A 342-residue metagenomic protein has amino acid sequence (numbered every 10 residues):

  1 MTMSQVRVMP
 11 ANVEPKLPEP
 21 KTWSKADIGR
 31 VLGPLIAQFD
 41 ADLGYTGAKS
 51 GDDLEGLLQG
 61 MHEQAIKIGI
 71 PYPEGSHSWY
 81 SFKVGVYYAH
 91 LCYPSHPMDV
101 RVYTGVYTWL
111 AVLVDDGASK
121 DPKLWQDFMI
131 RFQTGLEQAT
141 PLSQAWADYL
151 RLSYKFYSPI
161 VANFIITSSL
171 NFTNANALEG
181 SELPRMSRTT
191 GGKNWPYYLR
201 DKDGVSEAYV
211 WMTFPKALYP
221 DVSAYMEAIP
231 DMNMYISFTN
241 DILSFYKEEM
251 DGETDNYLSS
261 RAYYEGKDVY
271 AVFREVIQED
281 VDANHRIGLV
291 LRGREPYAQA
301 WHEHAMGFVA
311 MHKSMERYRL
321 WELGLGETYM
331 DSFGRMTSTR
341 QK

Functional and structural regions predicted by a protein language model:
M1-K342: Alpha-helical, largely C-terminal catalytic domains that coordinate divalent metal ions via clustered Asp/Glu/His
